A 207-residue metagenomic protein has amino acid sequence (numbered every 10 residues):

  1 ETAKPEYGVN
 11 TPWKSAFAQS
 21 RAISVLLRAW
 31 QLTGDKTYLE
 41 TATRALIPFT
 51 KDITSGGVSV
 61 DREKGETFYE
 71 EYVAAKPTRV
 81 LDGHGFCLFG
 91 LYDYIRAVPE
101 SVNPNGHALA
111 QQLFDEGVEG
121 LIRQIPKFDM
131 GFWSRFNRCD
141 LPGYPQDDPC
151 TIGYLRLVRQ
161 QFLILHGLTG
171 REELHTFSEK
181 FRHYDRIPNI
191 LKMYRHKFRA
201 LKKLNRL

Functional and structural regions predicted by a protein language model:
E1, L39-D61, Q111-S134, T176-M193: Long, well-ordered core segments of solenoidal/helical folds
E1-K14, S59-D82, M130-L157, H196-L207: Carbohydrate-binding/catalytic loop surfaces
P5-D52: Hydrophobic alpha-helical segments and helix pairs
K14-W30, R79-R96, P149-H166: Well-ordered alpha-helical segments within folded domains of soluble proteins
A29-R44, Y92-D115, L165-E179: Structural helix-adjacent loops and short alpha-helical linkers that scaffold large soluble proteins
L46-G57, D61, Y69-A97: Hydrophobic, aromatic-enriched interface-forming segments
R96-Y154: Hydrophobic secondary-structure block in the mid-to-C-terminal portion of proteins
A97, S101, I152-L207: Terminal, non-catalytic domain-edge segments
